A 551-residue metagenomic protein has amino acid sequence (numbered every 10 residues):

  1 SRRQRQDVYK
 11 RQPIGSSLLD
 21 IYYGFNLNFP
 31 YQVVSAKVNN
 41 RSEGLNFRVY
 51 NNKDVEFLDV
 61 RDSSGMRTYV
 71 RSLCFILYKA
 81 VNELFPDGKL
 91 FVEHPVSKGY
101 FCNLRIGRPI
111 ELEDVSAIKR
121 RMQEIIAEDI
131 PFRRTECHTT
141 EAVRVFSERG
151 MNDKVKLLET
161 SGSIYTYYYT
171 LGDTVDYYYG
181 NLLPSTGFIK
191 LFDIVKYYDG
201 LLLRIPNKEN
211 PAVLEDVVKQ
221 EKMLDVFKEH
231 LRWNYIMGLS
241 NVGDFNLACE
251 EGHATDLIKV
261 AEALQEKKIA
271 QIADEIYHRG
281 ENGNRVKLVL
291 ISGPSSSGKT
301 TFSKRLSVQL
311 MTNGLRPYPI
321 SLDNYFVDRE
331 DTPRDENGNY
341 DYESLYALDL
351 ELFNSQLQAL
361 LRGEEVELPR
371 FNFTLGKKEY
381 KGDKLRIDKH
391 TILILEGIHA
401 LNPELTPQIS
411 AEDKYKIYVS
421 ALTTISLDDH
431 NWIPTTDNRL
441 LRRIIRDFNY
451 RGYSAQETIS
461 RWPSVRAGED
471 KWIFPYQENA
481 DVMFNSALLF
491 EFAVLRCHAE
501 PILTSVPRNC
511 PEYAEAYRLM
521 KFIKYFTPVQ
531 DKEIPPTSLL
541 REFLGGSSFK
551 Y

Functional and structural regions predicted by a protein language model:
R2-Y9: Short, small-residue-biased leader/transition segments that mark boundaries at the very start of proteins
F47-M66, K89-V96, F101-I272, I276-E281: Auxiliary tRNA-acceptor-end handling modules of aminoacyl-tRNA synthetases
G280, P407-Y551: Conserved NTP phosphate-binding and transfer environment spanning the P-loop NTPase/kinase superfamily
V289-I291: Hydrophobic anchor at the beta1->P-loop junction of P-loop NTPases
K299: Conserved lysine of the Walker
F302, L306: Hydrophobic positions on the alpha1 helix immediately C-terminal to the Walker A/P-loop
Y318, V327, D331-T374: Conserved nucleotide-sensing/catalytic segment adjacent to the nucleotide-binding pocket in NTP-handling enzymes
F353-E412, W462-Y476: Glycine-rich phosphate-binding loop used to anchor ATP phosphates in small-molecule kinases, encompassing both
